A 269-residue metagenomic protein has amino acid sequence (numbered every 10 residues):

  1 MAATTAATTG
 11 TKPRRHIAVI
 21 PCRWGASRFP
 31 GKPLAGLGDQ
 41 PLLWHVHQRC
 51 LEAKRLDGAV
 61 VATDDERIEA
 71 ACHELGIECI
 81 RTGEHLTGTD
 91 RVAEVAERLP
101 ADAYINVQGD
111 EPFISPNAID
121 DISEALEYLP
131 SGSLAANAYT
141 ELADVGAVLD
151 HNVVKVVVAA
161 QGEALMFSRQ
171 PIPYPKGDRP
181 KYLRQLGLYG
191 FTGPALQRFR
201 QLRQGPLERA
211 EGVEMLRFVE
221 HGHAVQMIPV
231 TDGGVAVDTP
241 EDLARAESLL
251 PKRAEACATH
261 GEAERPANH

Functional and structural regions predicted by a protein language model:
T4, T8, V60, E66-E124 (+1 more regions): Short phosphate-binding loop-to-helix
P13-A62: N-terminal glycine-rich phosphate-binding loop and ensuing alpha1 helix
A18, A59-V61, Y104, A135-A136 (+2 more regions): Hydrophobic/aromatic residues located in beta-strands of well-ordered beta-sheets within soluble catalytic
L56, A101, P130-S133, H223: Short, high-confidence coil segments that cap the C-terminus of an alpha-helix and link into the following beta-strand
T63-D64, I114, F191, D238: A conserved hydrophobic position in a structured secondary element of the catalytic/binding core that shapes
I114-G205: Conserved core of the sugar-phosphate nucleotidyltransferase
D178-E262, N268-H269: Conserved alpha/beta core of the MobA/IspD/sugar-nucleotide pyrophosphorylase nucleotidyltransferase superfamily
